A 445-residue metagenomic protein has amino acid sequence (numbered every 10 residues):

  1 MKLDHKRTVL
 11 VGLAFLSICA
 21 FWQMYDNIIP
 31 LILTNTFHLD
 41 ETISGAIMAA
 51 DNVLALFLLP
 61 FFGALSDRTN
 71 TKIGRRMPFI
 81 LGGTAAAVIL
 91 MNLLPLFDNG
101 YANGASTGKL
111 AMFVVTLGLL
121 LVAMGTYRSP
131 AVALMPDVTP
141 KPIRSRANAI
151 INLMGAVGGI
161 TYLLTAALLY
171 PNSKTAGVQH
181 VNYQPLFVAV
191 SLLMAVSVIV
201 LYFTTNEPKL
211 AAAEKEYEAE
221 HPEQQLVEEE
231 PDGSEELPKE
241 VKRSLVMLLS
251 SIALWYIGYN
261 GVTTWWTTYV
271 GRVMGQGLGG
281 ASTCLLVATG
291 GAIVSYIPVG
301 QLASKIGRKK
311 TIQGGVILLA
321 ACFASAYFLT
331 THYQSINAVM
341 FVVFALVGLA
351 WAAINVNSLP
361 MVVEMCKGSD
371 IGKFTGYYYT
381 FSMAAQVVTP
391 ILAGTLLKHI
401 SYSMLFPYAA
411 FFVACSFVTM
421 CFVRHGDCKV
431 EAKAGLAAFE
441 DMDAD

Functional and structural regions predicted by a protein language model:
M1-K6, N103-G104, G108-T116, T126-Y127 (+4 more regions): Intracellular loop-helix junctions on the cytosolic face of multi-pass helical membrane proteins
N27-T42, T264-A281: Short amphipathic helix-loop junctions that connect adjacent transmembrane helices in Major Facilitator Superfamily/SLC
F57-K72, S295-R308, L397: Helix-to-loop junctions at the C-terminal end of transmembrane segments in multipass secondary transporters
R68-T84, K305-I317: Cytoplasmic membrane-interface "Motif A"-like loop-to-helix N-cap segments of 12-TM Major Facilitator Superfamily
R75-M77, Y170-L192, T395-V413: A membrane-interface helix-boundary motif in multi-pass transporters
I80-S106, L318-Q334: C-terminal ends and interior cores of transmembrane alpha-helices in multi-pass membrane transporters/permeases
T126-T139, A353-K367: Intracellular juxtamembrane helix-capping segments at the cytosolic ends of symmetry-related transmembrane helices
K309-N355: C-terminal transmembrane helical hairpin of 12-TM major facilitator-type secondary transporters
